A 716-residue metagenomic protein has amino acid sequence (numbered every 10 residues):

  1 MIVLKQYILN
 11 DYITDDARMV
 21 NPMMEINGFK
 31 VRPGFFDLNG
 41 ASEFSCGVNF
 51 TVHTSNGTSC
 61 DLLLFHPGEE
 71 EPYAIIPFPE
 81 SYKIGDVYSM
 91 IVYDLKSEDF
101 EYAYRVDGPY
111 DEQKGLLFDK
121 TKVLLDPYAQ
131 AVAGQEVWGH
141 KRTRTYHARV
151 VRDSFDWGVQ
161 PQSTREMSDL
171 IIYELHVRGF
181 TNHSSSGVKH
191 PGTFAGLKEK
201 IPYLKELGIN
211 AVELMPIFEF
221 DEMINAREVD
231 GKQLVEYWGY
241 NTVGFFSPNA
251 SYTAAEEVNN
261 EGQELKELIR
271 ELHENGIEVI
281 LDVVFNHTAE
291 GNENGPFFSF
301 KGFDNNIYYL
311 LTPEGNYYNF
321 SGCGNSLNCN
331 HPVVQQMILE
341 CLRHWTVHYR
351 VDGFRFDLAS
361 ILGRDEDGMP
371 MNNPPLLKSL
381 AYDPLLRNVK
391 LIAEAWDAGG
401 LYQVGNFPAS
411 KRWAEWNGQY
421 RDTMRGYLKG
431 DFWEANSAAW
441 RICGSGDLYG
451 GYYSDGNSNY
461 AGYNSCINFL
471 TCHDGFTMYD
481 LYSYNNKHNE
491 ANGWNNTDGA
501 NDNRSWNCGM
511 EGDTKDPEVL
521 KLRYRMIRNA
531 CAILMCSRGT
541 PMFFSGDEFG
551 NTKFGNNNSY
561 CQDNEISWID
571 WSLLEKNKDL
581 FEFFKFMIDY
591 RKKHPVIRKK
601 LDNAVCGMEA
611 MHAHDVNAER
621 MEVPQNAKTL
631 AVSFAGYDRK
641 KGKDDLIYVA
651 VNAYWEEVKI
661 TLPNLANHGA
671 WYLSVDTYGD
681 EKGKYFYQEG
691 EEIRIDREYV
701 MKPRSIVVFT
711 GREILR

Functional and structural regions predicted by a protein language model:
I2-Y173, R178, E199, L204 (+4 more regions): Carbohydrate-interacting/catalytic domains
D99, D111-G115, T181-H183, F220-I224 (+6 more regions): Short catalytic/ligand-binding loop motif for oxyanion handling, primarily in non-cytosolic enzymes, centered on
Y102, V106-Q160, E222-T242, N294-N316 (+3 more regions): Core domains of carbohydrate- and sulfate-ester-processing enzymes
A129, R350, E366-D367, N372-S545 (+6 more regions): Conserved alpha/beta catalytic core and glycan-binding cleft of carbohydrate-active enzymes
I171-Y173, V212, V279-L281, F354 (+2 more regions): Hydrophobic faces of well-ordered beta-strands that scaffold small-molecule active sites in alpha/beta enzyme cores
H176-A195, E199-V351, L358-Y382, L401 (+1 more regions): Substrate-binding/active-site clefts of carbohydrate-active enzymes
S184-K198, Y484-N489, G683-I695: Short, polar loop/linker segments at the starts of domains and inter-domain junctions
I201-E206, I269, L342-T346, L377-A381 (+4 more regions): Non-transmembrane alpha-helical segments in soluble domains of secreted/periplasmic/extracellular proteins
